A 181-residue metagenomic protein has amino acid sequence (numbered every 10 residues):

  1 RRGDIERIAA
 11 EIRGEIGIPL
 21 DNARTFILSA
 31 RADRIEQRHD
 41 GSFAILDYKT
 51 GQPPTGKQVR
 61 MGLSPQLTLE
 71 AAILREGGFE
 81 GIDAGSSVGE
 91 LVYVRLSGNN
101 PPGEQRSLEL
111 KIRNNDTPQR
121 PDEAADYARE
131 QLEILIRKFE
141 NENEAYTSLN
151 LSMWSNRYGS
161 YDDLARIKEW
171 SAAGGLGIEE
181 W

Functional and structural regions predicted by a protein language model:
R1-W181: RecB-family 4Fe-4S metal-dependent nuclease core
